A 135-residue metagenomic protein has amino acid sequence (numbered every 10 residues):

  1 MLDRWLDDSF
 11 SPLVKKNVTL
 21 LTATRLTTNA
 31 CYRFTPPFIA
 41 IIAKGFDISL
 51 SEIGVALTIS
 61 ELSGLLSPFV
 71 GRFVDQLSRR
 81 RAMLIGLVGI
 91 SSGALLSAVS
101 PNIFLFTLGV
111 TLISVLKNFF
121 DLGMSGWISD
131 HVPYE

Functional and structural regions predicted by a protein language model:
M1-L13: Short, Lys/Arg-rich, polar N-terminal cytosolic tail immediately upstream of the first transmembrane signal-anchor
P12-T58: Helix-loop boundary and gating motifs at the non-cytosolic
L20-L21, F104-V110: Short hydrophobic/alpha-helical segments at membrane-entry points of transmembrane helices in Major Facilitator
F34-F38, F69, T107, F119-M124: Transmembrane alpha-helix boundary/hinge residues in polytopic small-molecule transporters
G45-F46, Q76, W127-V132: Helix-to-coil boundary motifs at intracellular loop junctions of multi-pass secondary transporters
S60-L62: Short hydrophobic/small-residue motifs within alpha-helical transmembrane segments of multi-pass transporter-like
L65-F104: Conserved MFS/SLC helix-loop-helix module at the cytosolic interface between two early adjacent transmembrane helices
G109-E135: Cytoplasmic helix-loop-helix junction between adjacent transmembrane helices in 12-TM secondary transporters
